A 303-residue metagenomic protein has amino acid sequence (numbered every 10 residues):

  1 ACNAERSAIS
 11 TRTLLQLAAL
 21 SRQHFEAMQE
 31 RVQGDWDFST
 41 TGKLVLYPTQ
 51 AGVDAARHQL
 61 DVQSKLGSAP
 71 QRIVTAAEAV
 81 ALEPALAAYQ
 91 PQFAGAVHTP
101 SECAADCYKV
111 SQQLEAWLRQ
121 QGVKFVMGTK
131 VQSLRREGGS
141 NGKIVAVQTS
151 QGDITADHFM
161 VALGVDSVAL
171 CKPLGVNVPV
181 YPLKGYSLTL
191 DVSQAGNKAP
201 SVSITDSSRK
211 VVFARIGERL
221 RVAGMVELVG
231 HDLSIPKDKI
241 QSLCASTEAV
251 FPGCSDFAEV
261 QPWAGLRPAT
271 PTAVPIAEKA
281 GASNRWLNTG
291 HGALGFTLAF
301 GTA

Functional and structural regions predicted by a protein language model:
A1, A87, V131-R136, S140-I144 (+1 more regions): Active-site substrate-recognition segment that forms the wall of the catalytic cavity or substrate channel
A1-A76: Dinucleotide-binding Rossmann-like beta1-alpha1 core, especially the glycine-rich loop that anchors the ADP
I9-R22, Y47-A55, A96-A116, S234-S242: Short beta-strand to alpha-helix junction loop
A27-F38, S68, Q121-K124, V176 (+1 more regions): Surface-exposed helix-capping loop/turn segments at secondary-structure junctions
D54-L66, L86-H158: Helical element adjacent to the flavin cofactor pocket in flavoenzyme catalytic cores
R72-V74, K124-V126, V260: General small-molecule cofactor/ligand-binding pocket signal
G122-K124, L220, R285: Short, conserved active-site loop motifs that form the nucleotide-linked donor/cofactor pocket
H231-K237, W286-T302: A conserved FAD-binding loop/helix module that cradles the flavin
